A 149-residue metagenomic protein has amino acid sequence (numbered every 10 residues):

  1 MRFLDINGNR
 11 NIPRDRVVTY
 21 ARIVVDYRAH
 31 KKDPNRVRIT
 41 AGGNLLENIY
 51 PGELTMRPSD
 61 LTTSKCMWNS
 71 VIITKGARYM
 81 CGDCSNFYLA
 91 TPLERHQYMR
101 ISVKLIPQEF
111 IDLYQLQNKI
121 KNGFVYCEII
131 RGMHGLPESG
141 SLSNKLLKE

Functional and structural regions predicted by a protein language model:
M1-E149: Chromodomain-type histone methyl-lysine reader module
